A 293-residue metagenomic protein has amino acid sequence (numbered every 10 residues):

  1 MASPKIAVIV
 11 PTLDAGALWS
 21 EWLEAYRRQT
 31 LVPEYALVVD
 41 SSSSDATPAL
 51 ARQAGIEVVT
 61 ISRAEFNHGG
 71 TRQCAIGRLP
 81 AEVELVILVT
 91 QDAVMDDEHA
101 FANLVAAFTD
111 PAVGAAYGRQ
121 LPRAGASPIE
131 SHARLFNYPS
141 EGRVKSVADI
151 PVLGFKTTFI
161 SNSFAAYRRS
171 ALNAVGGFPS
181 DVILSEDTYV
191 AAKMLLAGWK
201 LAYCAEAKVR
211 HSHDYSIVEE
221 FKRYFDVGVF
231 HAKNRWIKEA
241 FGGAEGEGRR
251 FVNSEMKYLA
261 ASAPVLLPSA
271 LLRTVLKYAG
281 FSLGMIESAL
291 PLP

Functional and structural regions predicted by a protein language model:
D14-R28: Short, well-formed alpha-helical segments that are part of the catalytic scaffolds of diverse glycosyltransferases
D40-P48, V94: A conserved acidic beta->alpha catalytic loop
S62-L79: Glycine-rich, basic loop-to-helix element that forms the pyrophosphate-binding segment of sugar-nucleotide handling
V83-V94: Short beta-strand-to-loop acidic/aromatic patch adjacent to the donor-nucleotide binding site
V94, E98-S131: Conserved donor NDP-sugar-binding/catalytic core segment of glycosyltransferases
V147-Y167, I183: A recurrent flexible, glycine/aromatic-enriched loop bordering the glycosyltransferase active site that acts as
A165-Y167, A171-G176, D181-K208: A short, conserved alpha-helix in the catalytic core of glycosyltransferases
R223-V229, K233, I237-P293: Non-catalytic, C-terminal membrane-associated alpha-helical segments of glycosyltransferases
